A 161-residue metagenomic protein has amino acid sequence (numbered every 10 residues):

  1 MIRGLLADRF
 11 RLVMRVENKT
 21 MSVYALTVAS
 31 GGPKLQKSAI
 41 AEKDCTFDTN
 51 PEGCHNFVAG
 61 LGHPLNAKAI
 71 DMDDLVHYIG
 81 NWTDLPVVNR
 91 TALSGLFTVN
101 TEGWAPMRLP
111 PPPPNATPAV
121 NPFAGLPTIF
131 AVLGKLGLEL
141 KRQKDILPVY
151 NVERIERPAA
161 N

Functional and structural regions predicted by a protein language model:
M1-N161: Beta-strand-rich assembly/attachment modules of structural machines
